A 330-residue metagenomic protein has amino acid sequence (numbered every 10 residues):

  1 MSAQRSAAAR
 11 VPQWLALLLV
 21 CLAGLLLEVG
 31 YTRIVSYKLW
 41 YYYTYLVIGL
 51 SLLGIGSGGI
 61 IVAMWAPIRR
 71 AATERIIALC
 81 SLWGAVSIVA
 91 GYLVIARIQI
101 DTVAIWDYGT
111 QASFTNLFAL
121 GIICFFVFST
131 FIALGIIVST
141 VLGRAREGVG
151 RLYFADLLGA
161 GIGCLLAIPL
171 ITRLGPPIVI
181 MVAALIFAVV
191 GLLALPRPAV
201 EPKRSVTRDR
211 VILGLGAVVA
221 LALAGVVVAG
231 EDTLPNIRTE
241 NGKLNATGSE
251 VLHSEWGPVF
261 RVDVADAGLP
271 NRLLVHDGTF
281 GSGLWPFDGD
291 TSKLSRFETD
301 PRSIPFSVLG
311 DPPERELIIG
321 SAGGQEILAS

Functional and structural regions predicted by a protein language model:
M1-S330: Alpha-helical transmembrane segments of multi-pass membrane proteins
